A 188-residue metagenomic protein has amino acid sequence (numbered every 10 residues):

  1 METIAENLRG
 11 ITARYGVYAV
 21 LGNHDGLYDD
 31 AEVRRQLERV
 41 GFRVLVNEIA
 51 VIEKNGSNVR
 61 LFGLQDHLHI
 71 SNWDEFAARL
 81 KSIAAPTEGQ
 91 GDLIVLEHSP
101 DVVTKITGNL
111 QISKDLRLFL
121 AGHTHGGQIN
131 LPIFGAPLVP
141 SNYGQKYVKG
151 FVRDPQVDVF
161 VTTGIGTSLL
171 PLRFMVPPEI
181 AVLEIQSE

Functional and structural regions predicted by a protein language model:
M1-E188: Soluble catalytic domains of enzymes that build or remodel membrane lipids, polysaccharides, and related
